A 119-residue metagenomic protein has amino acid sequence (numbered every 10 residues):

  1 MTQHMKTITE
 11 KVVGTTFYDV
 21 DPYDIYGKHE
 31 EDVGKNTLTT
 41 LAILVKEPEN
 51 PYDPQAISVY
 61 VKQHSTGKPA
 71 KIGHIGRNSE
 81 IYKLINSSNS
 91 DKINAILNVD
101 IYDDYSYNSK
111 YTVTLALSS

Functional and structural regions predicted by a protein language model:
M1-S119: Conserved active-site motif detector
